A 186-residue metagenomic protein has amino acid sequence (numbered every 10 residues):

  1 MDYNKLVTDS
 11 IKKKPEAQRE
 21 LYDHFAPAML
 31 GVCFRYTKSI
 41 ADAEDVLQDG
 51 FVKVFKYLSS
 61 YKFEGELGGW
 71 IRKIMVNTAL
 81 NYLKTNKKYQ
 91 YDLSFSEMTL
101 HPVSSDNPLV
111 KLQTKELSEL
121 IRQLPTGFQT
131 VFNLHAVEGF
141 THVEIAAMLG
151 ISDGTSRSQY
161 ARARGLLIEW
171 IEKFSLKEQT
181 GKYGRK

Functional and structural regions predicted by a protein language model:
V7-G31: A short, charge-rich alpha-helical start-of-domain segment used by transcription regulators
D9, Y91, N133, A147-G150 (+1 more regions): C-terminal edge and immediately downstream basic/flexible tail or linker adjoining helix-turn-helix-like DNA-binding
I11-K12, D49-E66, T85-K87: Sigma70-family region 2
Y22-I40, Y57, I121, E172-K173: Amphipathic, Lys/Arg- and hydrophobic-enriched alpha-helical face
G31, D45-V52, G65-N77: Structural recognition of an alpha-helix C-terminal capping motif at a helix-to-coil junction
S59-F63, K73-L93, V110: Arg/Lys-rich amphipathic alpha helix in sigma70-family domain 2
E97-R122: Acidic, proline/glycine-rich intrinsically disordered inter-domain spacer in sigma factors
E119-R122, T126-T130, E138-T155, E169: Helix-turn-helix DNA-binding module
